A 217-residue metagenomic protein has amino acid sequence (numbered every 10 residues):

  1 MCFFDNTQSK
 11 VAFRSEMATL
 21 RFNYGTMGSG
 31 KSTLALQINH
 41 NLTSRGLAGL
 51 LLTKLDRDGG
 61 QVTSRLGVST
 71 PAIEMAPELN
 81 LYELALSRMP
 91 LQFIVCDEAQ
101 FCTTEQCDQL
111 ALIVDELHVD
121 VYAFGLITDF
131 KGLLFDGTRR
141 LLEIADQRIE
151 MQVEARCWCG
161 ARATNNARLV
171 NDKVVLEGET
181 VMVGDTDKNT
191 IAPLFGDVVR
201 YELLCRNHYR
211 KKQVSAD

Functional and structural regions predicted by a protein language model:
C2-A85, D129-R140, M182-D217: Conserved P-loop
L20-F22, A48-L50, Q92-V95, D120-Y122: Residue-level preference for the first positions of well-ordered beta-strands
I38, T104-I113, G137: A short acidic, amphipathic alpha-helical/loop segment
D97-A99, L126: Walker B catalytic acidic pair
F101-T103, F130: Catalytic P-loop NTPase motifs of RecA-like helicase/translocase cores
V114-G137: Sensor-1/coupling segment of RecA-like P-loop NTPase cores
T138-E154: A short helix-turn-beta junction within AAA+ P-loop NTPase domains corresponding to the substrate/partner-engaging
V153-P193: Short recognition patches in nucleic-acid-associated and regulatory proteins
